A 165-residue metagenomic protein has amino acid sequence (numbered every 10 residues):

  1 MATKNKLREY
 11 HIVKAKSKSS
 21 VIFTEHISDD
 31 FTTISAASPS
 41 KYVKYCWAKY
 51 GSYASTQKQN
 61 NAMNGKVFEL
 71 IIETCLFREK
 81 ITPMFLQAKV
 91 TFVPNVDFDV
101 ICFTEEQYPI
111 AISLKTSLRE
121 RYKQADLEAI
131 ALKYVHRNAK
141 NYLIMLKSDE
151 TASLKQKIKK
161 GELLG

Functional and structural regions predicted by a protein language model:
M1-K80: Interdomain/boundary linker segments immediately adjacent to catalytic/signaling cores
A62, R78-P94, V100-F103: A short acidic/basic microdomain associated with nuclease active sites
K89, I112-T116, I144-S148: Short His-Asn-centered micro-motif
V100-C102, Q107-T116, A125: Conserved catalytic cores of phosphodiester-cleaving nucleases, focusing on short active-site segments
K115-E128, A152-K155: Active-site-adjacent loop/helix micro-motif of nuclease/hydrolase catalytic cores
A131-A139, L163: Arginine/glycine-rich "motif VI" loop of SF2 helicases in the C-terminal RecA-like domain
S148-G165: Domain-level recognition of nuclease-like catalytic cores that cleave nucleotide substrates
